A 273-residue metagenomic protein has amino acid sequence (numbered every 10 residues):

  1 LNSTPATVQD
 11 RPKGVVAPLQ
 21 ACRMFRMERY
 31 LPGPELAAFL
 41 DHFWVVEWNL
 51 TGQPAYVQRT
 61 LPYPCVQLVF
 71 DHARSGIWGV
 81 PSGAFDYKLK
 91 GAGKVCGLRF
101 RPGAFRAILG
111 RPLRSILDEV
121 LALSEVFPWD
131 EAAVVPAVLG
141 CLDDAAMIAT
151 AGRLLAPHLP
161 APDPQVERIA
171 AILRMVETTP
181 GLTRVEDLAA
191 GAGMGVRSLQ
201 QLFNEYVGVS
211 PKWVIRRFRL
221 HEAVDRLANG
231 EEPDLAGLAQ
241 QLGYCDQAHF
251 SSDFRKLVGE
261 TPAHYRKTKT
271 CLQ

Functional and structural regions predicted by a protein language model:
L1-V196, V207-S210, D225-N229, D234-C245 (+2 more regions): Alpha-helical bundle regulatory/interaction domains
F203, I215, D253-R255, R266: DNA major-groove recognition helix of helix-turn-helix
H221-D225, S252: Contiguous, well-ordered alpha-helical segments that form the cores/surfaces of helical PPI scaffolds
